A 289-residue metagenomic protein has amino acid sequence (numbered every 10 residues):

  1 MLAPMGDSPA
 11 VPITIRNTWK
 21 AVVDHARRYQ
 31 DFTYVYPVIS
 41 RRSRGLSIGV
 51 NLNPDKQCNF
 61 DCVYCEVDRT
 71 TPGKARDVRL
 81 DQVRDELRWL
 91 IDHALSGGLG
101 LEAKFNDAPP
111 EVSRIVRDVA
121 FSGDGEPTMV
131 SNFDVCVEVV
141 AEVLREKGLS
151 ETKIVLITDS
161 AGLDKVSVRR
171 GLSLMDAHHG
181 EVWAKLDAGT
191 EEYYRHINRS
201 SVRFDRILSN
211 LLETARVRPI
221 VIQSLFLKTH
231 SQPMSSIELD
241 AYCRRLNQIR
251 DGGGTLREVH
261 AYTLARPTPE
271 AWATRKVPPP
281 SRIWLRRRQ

Functional and structural regions predicted by a protein language model:
M1-S43, M234-Q289: Auxiliary Fe-S-binding modules of radical SAM enzymes
L2-D55, D61-V63, R69-Q82, W89-I115: N-terminal [4Fe-4S]-dependent radical SAM core
S47-N51, A120, V155, W183: Short aromatic/hydrophobic contact patches that present stacked aromatics for nucleic-acid/ligand binding
F60, A75, V83, L87-L90 (+8 more regions): Short alpha-helical interface elements
V67-H178: Conserved Radical SAM active-site core
M129-K276: Conserved AdoMet/S-adenosylmethionine-binding subsite of the radical SAM
